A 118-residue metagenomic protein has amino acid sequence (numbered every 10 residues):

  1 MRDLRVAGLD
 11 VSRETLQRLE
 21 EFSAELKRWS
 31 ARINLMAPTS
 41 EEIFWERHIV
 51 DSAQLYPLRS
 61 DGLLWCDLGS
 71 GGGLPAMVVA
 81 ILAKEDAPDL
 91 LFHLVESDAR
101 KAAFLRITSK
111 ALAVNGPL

Functional and structural regions predicted by a protein language model:
M1-G62, R100-K101, I107-L112: Class I SAM-dependent transferase core
A53-L118: Conserved SAM/SAH cofactor-binding pocket of Class I
